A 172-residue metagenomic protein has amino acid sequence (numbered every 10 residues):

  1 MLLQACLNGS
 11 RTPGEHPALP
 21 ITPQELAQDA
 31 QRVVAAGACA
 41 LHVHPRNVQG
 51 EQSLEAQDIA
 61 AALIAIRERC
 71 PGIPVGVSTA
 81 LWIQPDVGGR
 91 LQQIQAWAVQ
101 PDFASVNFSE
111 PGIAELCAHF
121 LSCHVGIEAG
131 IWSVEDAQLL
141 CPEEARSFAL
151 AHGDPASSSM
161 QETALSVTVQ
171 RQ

Functional and structural regions predicted by a protein language model:
M1-A18, F120: N-terminal small/glycine-rich loop or linker at the start of catalytic domains across soluble metabolic enzymes
M1-C6, Q28-V43: N-terminal glycine-rich anion-binding loops that anchor highly charged ligand groups
L2-Q4, A40-H42, G72-G76, P101-S105 (+2 more regions): Structural preference for beta-strand elements that scaffold enzyme active sites
C6-S10, R46-V48, S78-Q84, N107-S109 (+2 more regions): Active-site beta-loop-alpha junctions enriched in small/polar residues
L7, P23-Q24, Q28, S53-I113: Active-site beta->alpha loop and helix N-cap motifs at the rims of alpha/beta catalytic domains
G14, C39-A62: Glycine-rich, proline-tolerant flexible connector loops at the mouths of alpha/beta enzymes
V34-A35, R67-C70, Q93-V99, C117-S122 (+1 more regions): Acidic (Asp/Glu)-rich catalytic clusters
S105-Q172: Catalytic alpha/beta core domains of metabolic enzymes, predominantly
